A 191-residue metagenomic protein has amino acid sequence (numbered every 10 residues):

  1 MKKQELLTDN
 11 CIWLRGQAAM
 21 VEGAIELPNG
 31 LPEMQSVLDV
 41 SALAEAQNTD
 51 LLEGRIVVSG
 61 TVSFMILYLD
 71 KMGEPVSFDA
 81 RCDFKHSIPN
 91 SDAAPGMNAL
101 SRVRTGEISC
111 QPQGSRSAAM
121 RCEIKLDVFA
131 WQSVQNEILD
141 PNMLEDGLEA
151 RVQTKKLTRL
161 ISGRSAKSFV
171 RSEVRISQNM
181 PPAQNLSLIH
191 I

Functional and structural regions predicted by a protein language model:
M1-A46, N142-S187: Low-complexity, Ser/Thr/Pro-rich intrinsically disordered segments found in N-terminal tails, propeptides, targeting
I12-R15, E33-L38, N48-V58, P112-S117: Short, solvent-exposed beta-strand/turn "edge" segments of beta-rich domains on protein surfaces
G23, V62, H86, C122-V128: A structural signal for short, well-ordered beta-strand segments
I56-F64, A99-V103, S115-E123: Elongated alpha-helical scaffolds
I56-N98, V134-A150: Extended intrinsically disordered, low-complexity coil regions enriched in Ser, Thr, Gly, Ala and often Pro
I88-S117: Short beta-strand and beta-hairpin "edge-sheet" elements
C110-D146, T154-K156, S162: Mixed-charge, glycine-accented linear interaction segment located at domain edges/termini
I189-I191: Conserved small/polar residues in nucleotide/adenosyl-binding loops
